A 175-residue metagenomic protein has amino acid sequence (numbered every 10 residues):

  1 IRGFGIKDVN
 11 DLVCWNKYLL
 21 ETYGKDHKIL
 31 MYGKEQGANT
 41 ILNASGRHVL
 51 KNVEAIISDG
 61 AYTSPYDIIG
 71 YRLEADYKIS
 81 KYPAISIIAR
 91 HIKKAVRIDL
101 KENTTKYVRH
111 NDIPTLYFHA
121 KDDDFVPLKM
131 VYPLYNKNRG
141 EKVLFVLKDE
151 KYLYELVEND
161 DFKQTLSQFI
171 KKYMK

Functional and structural regions predicted by a protein language model:
R2-Y23: Alpha/beta-hydrolase active-site loop
Y23-E35: Alpha/beta-hydrolase fold nucleophile elbow
G33-N43: Glycine-rich nucleophile elbow surrounding the catalytic serine of serine-hydrolase chemistry
N43-R97: Hydrolase active-site cap/lid region
H110-D112, Y117-H119, D123: Short beta-strand/loop motif that positions the catalytic acidic residue of the alpha/beta-hydrolase fold
I113, P127-N136: Short alpha-helix in the alpha/beta-hydrolase fold that links the catalytic acid
D122-V126, Y152-L153: Acidic catalytic loop of the alpha/beta-hydrolase fold
E150-K163: Catalytic histidine-centered segment of alpha/beta-hydrolase-like enzymes
